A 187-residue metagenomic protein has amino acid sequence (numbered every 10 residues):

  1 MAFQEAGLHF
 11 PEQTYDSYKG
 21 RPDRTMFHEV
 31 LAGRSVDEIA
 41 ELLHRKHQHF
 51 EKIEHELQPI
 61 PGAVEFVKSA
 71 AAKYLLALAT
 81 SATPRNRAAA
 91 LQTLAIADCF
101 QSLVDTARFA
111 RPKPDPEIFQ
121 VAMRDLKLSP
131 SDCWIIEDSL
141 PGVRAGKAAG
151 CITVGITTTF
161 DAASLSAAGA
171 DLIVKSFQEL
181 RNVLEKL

Functional and structural regions predicted by a protein language model:
M1, T25-E29, R45, E65 (+3 more regions): Alpha-helical elements of Rossmann-like donor-binding domains used by nucleotide-donor carbohydrate transfer enzymes
M1-Y15: Active-site neighborhood of HAD-like aspartate-dependent phosphohydrolases
A2-F3, P22-V36, A90, A122-M123: Helix-loop "lid/cap" segments that line or gate small-molecule binding pockets
L8-F10, V36, I96, L128: Helix N-cap/coil-helix junction residues
H9, E29-E65: Metal-dependent phosphoesterase signature
Y18-D23, L42-K46, T83: Hydrophobic/aromatic residues within well-ordered alpha-helical segments
E51-L78, A82-P84, A88: Short, acidic loop-to-helix structural element flanking the phosphoryl-transfer center in phosphate-processing enzymes
K68, Y74, T83-L187: Asp-based, Mg2+/Mn2+-dependent phosphohydrolase catalytic module
